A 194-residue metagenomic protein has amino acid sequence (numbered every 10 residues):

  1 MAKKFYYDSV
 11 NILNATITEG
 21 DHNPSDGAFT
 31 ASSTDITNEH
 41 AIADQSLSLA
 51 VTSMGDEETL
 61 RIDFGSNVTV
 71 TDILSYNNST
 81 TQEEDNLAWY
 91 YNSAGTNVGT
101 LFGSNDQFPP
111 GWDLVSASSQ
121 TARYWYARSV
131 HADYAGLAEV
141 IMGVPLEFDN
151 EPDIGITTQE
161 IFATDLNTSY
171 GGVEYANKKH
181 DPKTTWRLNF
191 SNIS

Functional and structural regions predicted by a protein language model:
M1-G65, S79-Q82, L146-P182: Disordered, acidic Ser/Thr/Pro-rich linker "stalks" and the adjacent N-terminal cap of the next globular domain
A2-N14, G55-E57, N77-F148: Trp- and acidic/polar-enriched beta-sheet ligand-binding modules for extracellular glycan and matrix recognition
E58-V70, V115-Q120, K179, N189-I193: Extracellular and analogous surface-interaction loops
V68-T80, W186-L188: A short beta-strand element within beta-rich, extracytoplasmic domains of secreted/secretory-pathway proteins
V70, D133-L137, S194: Short, surface-exposed beta-strand/loop "edge" segments at domain boundaries and coil↔beta transitions
T81, I193-S194: Short, structured coil/loop segments at alpha-helix boundaries
